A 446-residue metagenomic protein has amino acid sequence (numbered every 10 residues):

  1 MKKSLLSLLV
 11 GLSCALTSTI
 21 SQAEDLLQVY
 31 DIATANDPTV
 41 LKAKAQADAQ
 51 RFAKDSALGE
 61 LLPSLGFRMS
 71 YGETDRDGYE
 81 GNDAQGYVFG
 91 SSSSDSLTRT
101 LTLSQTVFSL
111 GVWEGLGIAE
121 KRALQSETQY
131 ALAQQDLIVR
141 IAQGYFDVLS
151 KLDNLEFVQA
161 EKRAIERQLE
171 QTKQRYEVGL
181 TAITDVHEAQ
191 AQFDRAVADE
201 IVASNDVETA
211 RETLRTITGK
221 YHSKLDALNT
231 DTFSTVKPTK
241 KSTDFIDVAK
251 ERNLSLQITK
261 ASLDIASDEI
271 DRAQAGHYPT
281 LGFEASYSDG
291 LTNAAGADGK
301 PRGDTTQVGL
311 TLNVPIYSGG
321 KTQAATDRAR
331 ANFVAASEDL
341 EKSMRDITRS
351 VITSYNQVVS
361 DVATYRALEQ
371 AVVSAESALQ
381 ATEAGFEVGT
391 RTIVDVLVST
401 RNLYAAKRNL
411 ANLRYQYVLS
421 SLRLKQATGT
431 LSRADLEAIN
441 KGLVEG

Functional and structural regions predicted by a protein language model:
M1-L8: Bacterial N-terminal signal peptides that target proteins for export
K3, D136-V248, S354-Q357, D361 (+1 more regions): Periplasmic alpha-helical coiled-coil/stalk elements that build and connect Gram-negative outer-membrane
S21-S70, R76, Y221-H222, L228-L263 (+3 more regions): Bacterial Sec-pathway N-terminal export signals of envelope proteins
L41, S64-A84, F89, S93 (+6 more regions): Small/polar (Gly/Ser/Thr/Ala-rich) solvent-exposed segments that form structured loops/beta-strands/short helices used
K42-A57, A133-F157, R167, Q174 (+4 more regions): Amphipathic alpha-helical coiled-coil segments
L97-L103, F245, T306-L312: Hydrophobic, lipid-facing positions within transmembrane beta-strands of outer-membrane proteins
